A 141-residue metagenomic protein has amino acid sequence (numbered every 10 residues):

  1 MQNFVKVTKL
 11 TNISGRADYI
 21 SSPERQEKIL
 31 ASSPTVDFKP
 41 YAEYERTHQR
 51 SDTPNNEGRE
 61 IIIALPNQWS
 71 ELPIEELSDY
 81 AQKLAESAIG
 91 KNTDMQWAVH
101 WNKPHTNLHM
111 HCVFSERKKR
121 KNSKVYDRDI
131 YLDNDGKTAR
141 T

Functional and structural regions predicted by a protein language model:
M1-T141: N-terminal nicking endonuclease/strand-transfer module with a His-rich metal-binding environment and a catalytic Tyr
